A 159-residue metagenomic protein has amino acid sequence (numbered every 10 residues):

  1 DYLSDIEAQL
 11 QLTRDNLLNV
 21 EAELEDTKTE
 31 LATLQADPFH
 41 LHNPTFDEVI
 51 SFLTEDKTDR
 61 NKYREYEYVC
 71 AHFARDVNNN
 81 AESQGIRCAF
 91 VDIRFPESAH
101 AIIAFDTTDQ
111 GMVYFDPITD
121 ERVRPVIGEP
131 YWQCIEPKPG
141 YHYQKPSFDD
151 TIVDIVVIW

Functional and structural regions predicted by a protein language model:
D1-W159: A structural boundary/capping signal
